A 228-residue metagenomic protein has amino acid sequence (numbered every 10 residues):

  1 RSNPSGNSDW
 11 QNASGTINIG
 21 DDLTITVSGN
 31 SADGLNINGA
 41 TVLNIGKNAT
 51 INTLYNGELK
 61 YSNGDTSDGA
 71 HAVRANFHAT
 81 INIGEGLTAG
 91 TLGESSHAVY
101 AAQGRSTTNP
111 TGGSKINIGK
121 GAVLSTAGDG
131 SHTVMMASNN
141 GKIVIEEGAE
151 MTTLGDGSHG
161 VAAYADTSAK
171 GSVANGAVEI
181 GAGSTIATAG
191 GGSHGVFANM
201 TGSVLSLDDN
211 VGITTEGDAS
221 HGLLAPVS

Functional and structural regions predicted by a protein language model:
R1-S193, F197-S220, L224-S228: Surface-exposed loop/turn motifs in large extracellular/passenger domains
